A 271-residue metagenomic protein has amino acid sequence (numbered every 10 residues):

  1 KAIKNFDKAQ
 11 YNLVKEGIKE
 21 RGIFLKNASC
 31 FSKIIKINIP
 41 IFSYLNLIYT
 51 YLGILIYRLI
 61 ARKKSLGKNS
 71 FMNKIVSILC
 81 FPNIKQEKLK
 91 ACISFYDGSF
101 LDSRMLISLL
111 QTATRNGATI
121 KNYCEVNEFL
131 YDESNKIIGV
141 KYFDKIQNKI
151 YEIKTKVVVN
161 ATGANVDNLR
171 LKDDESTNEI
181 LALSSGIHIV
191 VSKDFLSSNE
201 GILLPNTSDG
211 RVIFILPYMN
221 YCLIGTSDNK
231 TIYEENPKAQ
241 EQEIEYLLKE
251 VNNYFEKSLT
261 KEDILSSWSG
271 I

Functional and structural regions predicted by a protein language model:
K1-C80, I213: Dinucleotide-binding Rossmann-like beta1-alpha1 core, especially the glycine-rich loop that anchors the ADP
K1-N5, K90, T226-I232: A short small-residue
K4, K8, K19-C30, P82 (+3 more regions): Generic secondary-structure signature for well-ordered alpha-helical cores
A9-E16, I48, N69, D97 (+6 more regions): Catalytic cores of large soluble enzymes that bind and process phosphate-bearing ligands
K26, C30-I35, V126-E128, E152-I153 (+1 more regions): Active-site substrate-recognition segment that forms the wall of the catalytic cavity or substrate channel
I39, E87-F95, K261-D263, S267: Conserved Rossmann-fold dehydrogenase catalytic segment
F81-E87: Flexible hinge/switch segments at interdomain interfaces of large molecular machines
I93-V157: Helical element adjacent to the flavin cofactor pocket in flavoenzyme catalytic cores
